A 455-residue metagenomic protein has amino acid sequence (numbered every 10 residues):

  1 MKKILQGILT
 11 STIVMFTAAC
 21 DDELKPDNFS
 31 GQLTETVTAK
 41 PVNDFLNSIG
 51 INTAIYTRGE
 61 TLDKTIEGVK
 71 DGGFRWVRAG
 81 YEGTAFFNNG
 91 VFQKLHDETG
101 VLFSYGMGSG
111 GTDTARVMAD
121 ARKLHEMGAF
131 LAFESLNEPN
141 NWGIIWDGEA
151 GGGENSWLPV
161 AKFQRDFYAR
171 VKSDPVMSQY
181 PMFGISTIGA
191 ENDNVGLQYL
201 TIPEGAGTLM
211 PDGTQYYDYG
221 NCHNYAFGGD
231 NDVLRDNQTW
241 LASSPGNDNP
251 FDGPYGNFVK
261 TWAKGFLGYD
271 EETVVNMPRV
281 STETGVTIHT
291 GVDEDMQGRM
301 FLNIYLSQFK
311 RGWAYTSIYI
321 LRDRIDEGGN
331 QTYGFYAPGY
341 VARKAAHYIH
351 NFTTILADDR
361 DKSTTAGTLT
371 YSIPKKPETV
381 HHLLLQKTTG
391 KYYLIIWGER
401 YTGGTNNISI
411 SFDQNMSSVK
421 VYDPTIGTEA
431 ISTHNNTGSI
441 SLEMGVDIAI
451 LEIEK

Functional and structural regions predicted by a protein language model:
V14-A39: Bacterial Sec-dependent N-terminal signal peptides
N47-T53, V77-A79, V101-M107, L131-S135 (+4 more regions): Hydrophobic faces of well-ordered beta-strands that scaffold small-molecule active sites in alpha/beta enzyme cores
I55-D71, T114-L124, N194-M210, Q297-Y305: Short, acidic/polar
D63-E67, F74-L131, G151-S186: Aromatic-lined substrate-binding rim segments of carbohydrate-active enzymes
S156-I304, R311: Noncatalytic carbohydrate-binding groove/subsite architecture in carbohydrate-active enzymes
V286-P377: Aromatic/acidic polysaccharide-binding cleft in carbohydrate-active enzymes
T370-N415: Carbohydrate-binding surface patches
T433-K455: C-terminal beta-strand-rich structural cap/linker in extracellular carbohydrate-active enzymes
